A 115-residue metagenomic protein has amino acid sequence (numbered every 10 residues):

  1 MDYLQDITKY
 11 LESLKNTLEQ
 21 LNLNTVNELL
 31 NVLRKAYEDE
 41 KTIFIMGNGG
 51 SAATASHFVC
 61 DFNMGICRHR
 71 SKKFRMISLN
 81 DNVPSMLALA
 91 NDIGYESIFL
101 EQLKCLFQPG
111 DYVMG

Functional and structural regions predicted by a protein language model:
M1-L21: Generic N-terminal amphipathic, Lys/Arg-enriched alpha-helix
L4, L23-V26, M76, E96: Short, structured helix-loop boundary elements
I7, V26-L29, A55: Hydrophobic packing residues in well-ordered alpha-helices of helical domains and bundles
L21-D39: A short, well-structured juxtamembrane/interface segment
A36-F107: Glycine-rich, small/polar surface segments that engage phosphate groups of diverse ligands
P109-G115: C-terminal binding/interaction regions
